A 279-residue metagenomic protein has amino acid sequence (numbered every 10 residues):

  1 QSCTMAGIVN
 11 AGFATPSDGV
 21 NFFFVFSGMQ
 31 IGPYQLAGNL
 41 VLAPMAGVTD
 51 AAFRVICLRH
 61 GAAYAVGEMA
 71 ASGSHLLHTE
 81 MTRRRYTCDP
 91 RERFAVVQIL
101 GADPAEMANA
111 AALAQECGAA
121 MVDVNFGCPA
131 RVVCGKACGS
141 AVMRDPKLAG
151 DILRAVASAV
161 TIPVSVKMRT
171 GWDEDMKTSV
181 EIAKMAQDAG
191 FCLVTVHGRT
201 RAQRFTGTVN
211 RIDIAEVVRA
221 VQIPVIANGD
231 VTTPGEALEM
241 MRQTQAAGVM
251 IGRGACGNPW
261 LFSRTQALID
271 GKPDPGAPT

Functional and structural regions predicted by a protein language model:
A6-V9: Residues marking helix boundaries in flexible regions
A11-A14: Short hydrophobic alpha-helical segments enriched in small aliphatic residues
D18-T279: Flavin-dependent oxidoreductase catalytic cores
